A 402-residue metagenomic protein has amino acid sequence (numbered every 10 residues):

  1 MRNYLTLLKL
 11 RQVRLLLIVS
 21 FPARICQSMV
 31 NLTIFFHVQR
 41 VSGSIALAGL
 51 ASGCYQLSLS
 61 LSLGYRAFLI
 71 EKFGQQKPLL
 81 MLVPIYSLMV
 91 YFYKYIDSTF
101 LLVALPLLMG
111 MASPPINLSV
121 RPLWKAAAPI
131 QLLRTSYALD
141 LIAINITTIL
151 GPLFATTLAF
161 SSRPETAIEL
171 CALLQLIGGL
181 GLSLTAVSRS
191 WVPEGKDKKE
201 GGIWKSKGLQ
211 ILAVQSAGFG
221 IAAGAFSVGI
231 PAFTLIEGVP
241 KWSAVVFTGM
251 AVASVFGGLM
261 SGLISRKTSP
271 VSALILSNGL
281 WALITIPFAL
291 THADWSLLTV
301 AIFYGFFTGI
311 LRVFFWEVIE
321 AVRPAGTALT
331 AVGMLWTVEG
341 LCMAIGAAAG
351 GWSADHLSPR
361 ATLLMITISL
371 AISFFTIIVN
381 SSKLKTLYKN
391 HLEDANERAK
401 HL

Functional and structural regions predicted by a protein language model:
R2-L57, I203-T248: Helix-loop boundary and gating motifs at the non-cytosolic
S60-K94: Conserved MFS/SLC helix-loop-helix module at the cytosolic interface between two early adjacent transmembrane helices
S62-G74, A159, G257-P270, A354: Helix-to-loop junctions at the C-terminal end of transmembrane segments in multipass secondary transporters
K77-Y91, E169-A172, S272-P287, L364-T367: Structural signature of the two symmetry-related core transmembrane helices
K94-P106, A289-V300: Helix-loop junctions at membrane interfaces in 12-TM secondary transporters
L107-N145: Cytoplasmic helix-loop-helix junction between adjacent transmembrane helices in 12-TM secondary transporters
S272-R312: C-terminal transmembrane helical hairpin of 12-TM major facilitator-type secondary transporters
G326-L357: A late C-terminal transmembrane helix in Major Facilitator Superfamily
